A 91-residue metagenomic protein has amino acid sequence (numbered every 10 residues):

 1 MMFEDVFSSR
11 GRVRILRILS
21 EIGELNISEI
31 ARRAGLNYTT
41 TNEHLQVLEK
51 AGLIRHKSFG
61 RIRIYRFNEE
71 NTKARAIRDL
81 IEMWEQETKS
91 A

Functional and structural regions predicted by a protein language model:
M1-R14: Short alpha-helical segments that sit at the start of domains
I22-N26: Short capping segments at the starts of secondary-structure elements
E29-R32: A short acidic, leucine-rich amphipathic alpha-helix
T39: Key DNA-contact positions within bacterial/archaeal DNA-binding proteins
L45-Q46: Short, hydrophobic-biased segments on the C-terminal half of alpha helices that form "recognition helices"
G52: Glycine-centered, phosphate/nucleic-acid-interacting loop/turn motifs that mediate DNA/RNA or nucleotide
S58-I64: Short, Lys/Arg-rich nucleic-acid/phosphate-binding segment
E69-A91: Amphipathic alpha-helical dimerization/coiled-coil segments that flank or bridge DNA-binding/regulatory modules
